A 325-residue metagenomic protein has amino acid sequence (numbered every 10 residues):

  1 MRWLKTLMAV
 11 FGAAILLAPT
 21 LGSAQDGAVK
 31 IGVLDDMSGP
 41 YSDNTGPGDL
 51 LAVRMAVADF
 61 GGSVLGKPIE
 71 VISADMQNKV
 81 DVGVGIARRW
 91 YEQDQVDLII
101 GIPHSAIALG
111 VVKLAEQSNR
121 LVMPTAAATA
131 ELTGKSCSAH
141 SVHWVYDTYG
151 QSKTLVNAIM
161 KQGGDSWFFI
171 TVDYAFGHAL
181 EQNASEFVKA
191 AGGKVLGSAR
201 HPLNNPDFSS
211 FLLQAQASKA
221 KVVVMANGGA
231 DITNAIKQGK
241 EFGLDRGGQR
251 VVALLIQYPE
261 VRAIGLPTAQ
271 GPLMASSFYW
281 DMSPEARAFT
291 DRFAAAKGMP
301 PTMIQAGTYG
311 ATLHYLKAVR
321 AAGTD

Functional and structural regions predicted by a protein language model:
M1-K30: Short, low-complexity disordered leader/linker segments with a strong preference for bacterial N-terminal type II
L21-V33, G62-E70, M160-D165: Immediate post-signal peptide segment of exported/extracytoplasmic ligand-binding proteins
A28, N44-D49, D59, S63-L132 (+3 more regions): Beta-alpha junction/loop-to-helix N-cap segments that form part of ligand/metal-binding clefts
G32-R54, A74-D81, P103-H104, I170-H178 (+1 more regions): Extracytoplasmic "Venus flytrap"
F60-G66, S118-R120, V188-K194, K240-G248 (+1 more regions): Short helix-capping segments at alpha-helix termini
G85, A130-E131, S138-F242, F278-A288: Extracellular/periplasmic Venus flytrap/periplasmic-binding protein
W90, D94-P103, M123-T125, S166-T171 (+4 more regions): Periplasmic-binding protein-like
I236-A311, V319-T324: Extracellular/periplasmic periplasmic-binding protein-like sensory domains
